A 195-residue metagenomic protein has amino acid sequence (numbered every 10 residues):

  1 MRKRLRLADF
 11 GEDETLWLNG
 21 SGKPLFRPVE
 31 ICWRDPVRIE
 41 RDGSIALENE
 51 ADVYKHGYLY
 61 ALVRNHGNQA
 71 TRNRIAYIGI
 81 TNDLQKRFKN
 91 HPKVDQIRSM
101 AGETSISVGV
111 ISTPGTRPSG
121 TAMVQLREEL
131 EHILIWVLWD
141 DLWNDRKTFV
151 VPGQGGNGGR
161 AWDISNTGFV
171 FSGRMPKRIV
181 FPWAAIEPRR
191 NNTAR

Functional and structural regions predicted by a protein language model:
M1-L59, V63-A76, N82-R195: Boundary/linker segments flanking structured domains
